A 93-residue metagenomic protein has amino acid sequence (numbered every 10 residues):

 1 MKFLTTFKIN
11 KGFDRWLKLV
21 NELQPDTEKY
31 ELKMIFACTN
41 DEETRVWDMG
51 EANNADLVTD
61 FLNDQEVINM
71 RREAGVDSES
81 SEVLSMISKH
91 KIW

Functional and structural regions predicted by a protein language model:
M1-I68, A74-W93: Short S/T/G/P-rich N-terminal loop/turn motif that feeds into the first structured element of a domain
